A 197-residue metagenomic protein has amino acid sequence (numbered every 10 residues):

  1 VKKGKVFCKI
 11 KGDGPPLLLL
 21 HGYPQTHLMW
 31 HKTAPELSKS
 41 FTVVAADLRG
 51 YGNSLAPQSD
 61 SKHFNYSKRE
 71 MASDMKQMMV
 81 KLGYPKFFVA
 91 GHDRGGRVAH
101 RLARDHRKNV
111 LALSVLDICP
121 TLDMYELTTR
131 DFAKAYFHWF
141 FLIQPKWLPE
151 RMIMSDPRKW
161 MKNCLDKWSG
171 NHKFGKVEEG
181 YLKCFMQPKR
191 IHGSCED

Functional and structural regions predicted by a protein language model:
V1-K2, Q25: Short gly/ser/thr-rich secondary-structure transition/capping motifs
K2, I10-G12, L37: Short, flexible hinge/linker loops that cap or flank conserved catalytic cores
G4-V6, D13-P16, M29, V44 (+2 more regions): Flexible "cap/lid" subdomain of the alpha/beta-hydrolase fold that forms the substrate-access gate
L19-G22, A45: Structural cue for short, hydrophobic secondary-structure segments
H21-P24, F185: Conserved residues at beta->alpha junctions
Y23-A34: The serine-hydrolase catalytic nucleophile loop
P24, K39, R107-K108: Proline-centered flexible-loop/turn and helix-kink motifs
K32-F41, K81: A short, Lys/Arg-enriched amphipathic alpha-helix followed by its capping loop at the start of a domain
